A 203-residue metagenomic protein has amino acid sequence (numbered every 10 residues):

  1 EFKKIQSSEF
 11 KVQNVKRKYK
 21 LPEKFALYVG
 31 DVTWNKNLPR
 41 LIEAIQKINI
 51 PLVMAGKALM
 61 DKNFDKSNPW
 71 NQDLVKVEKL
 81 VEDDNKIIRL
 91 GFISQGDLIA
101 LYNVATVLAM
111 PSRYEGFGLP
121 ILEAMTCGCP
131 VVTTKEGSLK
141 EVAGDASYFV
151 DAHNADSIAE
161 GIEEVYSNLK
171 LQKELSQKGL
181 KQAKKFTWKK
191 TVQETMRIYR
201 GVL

Functional and structural regions predicted by a protein language model:
E1-L203: Carbohydrate transferase catalytic cores enriched for Leloir-type hexosyltransferases
